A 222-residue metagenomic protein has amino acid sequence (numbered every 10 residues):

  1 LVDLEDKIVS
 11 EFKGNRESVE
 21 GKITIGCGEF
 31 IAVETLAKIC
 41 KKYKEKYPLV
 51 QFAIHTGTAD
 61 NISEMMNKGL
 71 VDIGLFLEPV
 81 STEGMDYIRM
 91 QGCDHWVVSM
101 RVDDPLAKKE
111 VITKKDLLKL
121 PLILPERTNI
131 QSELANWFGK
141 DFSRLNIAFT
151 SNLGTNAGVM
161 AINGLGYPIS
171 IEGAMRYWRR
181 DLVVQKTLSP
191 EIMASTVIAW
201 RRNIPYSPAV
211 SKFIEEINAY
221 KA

Functional and structural regions predicted by a protein language model:
D3-G26, V33, K44-E45, V80-R89 (+2 more regions): Short helix-loop hinge/linker segments at domain boundaries
E20-T82, F142, T150-S151: Central regulatory/effector-binding core of bacterial HTH transcription factors
K22-G26, G74, S99, I123 (+2 more regions): Short, well-ordered beta-strand segments
T58-V71, L77, R127-V184: Hydrophobic hinge/microswitch elements
E83-R89, C93-H95, T155-N203: Beta-alpha-beta core module
D103-T113, P190-M193, N203-A209: Short helix-loop capping/hinge motifs at secondary-structure junctions, enriched in acidic/polar residues
L120-F142, Y206-E215, K221: Secondary-structure junction motif
